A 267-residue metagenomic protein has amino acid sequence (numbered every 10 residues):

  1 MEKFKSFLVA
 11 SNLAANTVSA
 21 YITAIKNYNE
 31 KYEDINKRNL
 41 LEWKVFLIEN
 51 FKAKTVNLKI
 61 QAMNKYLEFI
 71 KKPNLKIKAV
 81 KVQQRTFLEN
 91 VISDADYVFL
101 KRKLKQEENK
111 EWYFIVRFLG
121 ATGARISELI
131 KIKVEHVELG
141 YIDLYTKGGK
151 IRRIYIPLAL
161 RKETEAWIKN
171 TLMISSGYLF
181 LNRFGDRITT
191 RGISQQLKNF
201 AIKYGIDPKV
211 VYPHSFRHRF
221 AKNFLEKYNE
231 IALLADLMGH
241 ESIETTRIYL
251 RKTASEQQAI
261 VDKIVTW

Functional and structural regions predicted by a protein language model:
M1-W267: Conserved catalytic core of the tyrosine transesterase superfamily
